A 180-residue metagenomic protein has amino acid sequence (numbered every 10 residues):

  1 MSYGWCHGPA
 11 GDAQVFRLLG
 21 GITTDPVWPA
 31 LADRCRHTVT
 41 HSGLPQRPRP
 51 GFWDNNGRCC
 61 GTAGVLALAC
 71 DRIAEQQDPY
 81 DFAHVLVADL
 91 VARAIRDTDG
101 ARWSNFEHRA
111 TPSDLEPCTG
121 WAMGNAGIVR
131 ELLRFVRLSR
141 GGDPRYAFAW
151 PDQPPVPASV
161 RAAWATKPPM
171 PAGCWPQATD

Functional and structural regions predicted by a protein language model:
M1-A10, L44-T62, T111-G124, D180: Solvent-exposed loop and edge beta-strand segments that line ligand/cofactor-binding and catalytic clefts
M1-H41: Long, well-ordered mid-to-C-terminal structural blocks that present hydrophobic/aromatic surfaces
L18, I22, T38, T62 (+4 more regions): Terminal, non-catalytic domain-edge segments
P26-Y80: C-terminal structural cap/anchor segments
